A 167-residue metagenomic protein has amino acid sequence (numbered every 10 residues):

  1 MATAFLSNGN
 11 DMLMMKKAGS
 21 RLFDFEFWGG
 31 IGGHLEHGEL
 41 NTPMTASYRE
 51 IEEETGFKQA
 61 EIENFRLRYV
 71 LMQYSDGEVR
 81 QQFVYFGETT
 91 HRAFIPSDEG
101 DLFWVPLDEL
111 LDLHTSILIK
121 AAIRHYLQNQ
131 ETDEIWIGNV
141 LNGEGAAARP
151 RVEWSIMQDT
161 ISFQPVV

Functional and structural regions predicted by a protein language model:
M1-M14, E36: Conserved N-terminal beta-strand and adjoining loop/helix that marks the start of the Nudix/MutT-like hydrolase domain
N10, L71-F94, K120-Q130: Active-site-adjacent beta-strand/loop module that shapes the phosphate/pyrophosphate-binding cleft
A18-S20: Short Gly/aromatic-enriched secondary-structure transition segments
L22-F27: A conserved beta-turn-beta hairpin within the catalytic core of GNAT-like acetyltransferases that forms part
I31-L67, Y85: The catalytic Nudix box helix
L35, T89-T90, L107-L110: Hydrophobic pocket-lining residues within nucleotide cofactor-binding pockets
V84, I95-H125, R149-Q158: NUDIX/MutT-family hydrolases
E131-V167: Charged phosphate-binding loop/patch that engages nucleotide di/tri-phosphates or the phosphate backbone of nucleic
